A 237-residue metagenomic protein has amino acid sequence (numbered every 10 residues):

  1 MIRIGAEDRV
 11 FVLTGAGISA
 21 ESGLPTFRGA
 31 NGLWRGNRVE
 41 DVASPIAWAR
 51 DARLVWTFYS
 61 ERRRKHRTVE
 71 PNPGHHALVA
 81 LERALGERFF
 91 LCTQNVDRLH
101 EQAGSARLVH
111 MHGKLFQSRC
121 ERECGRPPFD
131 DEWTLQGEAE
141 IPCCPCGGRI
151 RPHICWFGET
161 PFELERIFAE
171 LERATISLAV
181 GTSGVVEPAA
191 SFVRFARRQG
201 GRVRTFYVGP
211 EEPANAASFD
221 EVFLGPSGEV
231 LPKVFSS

Functional and structural regions predicted by a protein language model:
M1-S237: Conserved catalytic core of sirtuin-type NAD+-dependent deacylases
